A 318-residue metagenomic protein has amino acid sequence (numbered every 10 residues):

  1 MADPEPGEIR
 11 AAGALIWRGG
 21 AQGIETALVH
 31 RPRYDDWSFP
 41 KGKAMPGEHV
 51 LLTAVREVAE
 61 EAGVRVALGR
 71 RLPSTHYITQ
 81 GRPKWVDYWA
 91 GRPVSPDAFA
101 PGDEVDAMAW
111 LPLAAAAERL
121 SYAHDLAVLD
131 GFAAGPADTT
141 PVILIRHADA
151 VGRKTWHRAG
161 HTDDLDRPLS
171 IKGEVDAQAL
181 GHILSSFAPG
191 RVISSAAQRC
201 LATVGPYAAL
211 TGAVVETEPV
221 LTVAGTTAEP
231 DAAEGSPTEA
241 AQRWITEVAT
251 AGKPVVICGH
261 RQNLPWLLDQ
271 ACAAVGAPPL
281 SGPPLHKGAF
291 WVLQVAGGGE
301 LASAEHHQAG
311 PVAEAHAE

Functional and structural regions predicted by a protein language model:
M1-F39, V142-A148, T155: N-terminal strand-loop-strand
Q22-V64, G152-P168: Conserved Nudix-box catalytic region and its N-terminal flanking loop in Nudix hydrolases and closely related
V29, T140-R146, I193, K253-G259 (+1 more regions): Beta-strand elements within well-structured catalytic alpha/beta cores of enzymes that handle phosphate/sulfate esters
G42, T53, D138-G235, A277-S281 (+1 more regions): Active-site-proximal alpha-helix that buttresses catalytic centers in soluble enzyme cores
A44-A67, T75-G131: Unchanged
R65-S74, V214-P219: A short coil-to-beta-strand element that immediately follows conserved catalytic motifs
D125-A127, G131-L144, A228-A232, Q242 (+4 more regions): Non-catalytic terminal regions with compositionally biased, polar/charged low complexity
Q242-E300: Active-site-adjacent alpha-helix immediately C-terminal to a catalytic or transition-state-stabilizing loop
